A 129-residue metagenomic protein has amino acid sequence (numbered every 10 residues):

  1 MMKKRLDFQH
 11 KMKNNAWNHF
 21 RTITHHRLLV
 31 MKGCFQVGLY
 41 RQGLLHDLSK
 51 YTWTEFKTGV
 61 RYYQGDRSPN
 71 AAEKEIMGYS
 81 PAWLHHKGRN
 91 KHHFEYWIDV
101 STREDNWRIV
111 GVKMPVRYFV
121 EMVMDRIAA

Functional and structural regions predicted by a protein language model:
M2-A129: Metal-dependent phosphohydrolase cores
